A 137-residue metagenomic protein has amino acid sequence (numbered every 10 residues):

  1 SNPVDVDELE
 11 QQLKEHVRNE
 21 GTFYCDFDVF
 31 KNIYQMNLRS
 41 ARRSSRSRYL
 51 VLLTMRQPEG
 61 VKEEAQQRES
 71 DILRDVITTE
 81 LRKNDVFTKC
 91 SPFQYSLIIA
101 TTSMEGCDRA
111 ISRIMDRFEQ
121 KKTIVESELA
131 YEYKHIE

Functional and structural regions predicted by a protein language model:
S1-L38: Signal-transducing coiled-coil linker helices
L13-N19, L53-Q67, L81: Active-site loop/short helix in cyclic nucleotide turnover domains
I33-M55, G60-E64: Active-site-proximal structural segments of metal-dependent nucleotidyl cyclase/transferase enzymes
R39-R43, L73-M104: Conserved helix-loop-beta segment at the catalytic/binding core of cyclic-nucleotide signaling proteins
P58-E69, L97-R113: Short helix/loop segment flanking the catalytic signature motif in cyclic-nucleotide metabolism enzymes
L73-L81, D108-T123: Alpha-helical scaffold within the catalytic cores of cyclic-nucleotide enzymes
D85-A100, K121-E137: A short glycine-enriched loop-to-beta-strand structural element that forms part of the catalytic core of nucleotide
